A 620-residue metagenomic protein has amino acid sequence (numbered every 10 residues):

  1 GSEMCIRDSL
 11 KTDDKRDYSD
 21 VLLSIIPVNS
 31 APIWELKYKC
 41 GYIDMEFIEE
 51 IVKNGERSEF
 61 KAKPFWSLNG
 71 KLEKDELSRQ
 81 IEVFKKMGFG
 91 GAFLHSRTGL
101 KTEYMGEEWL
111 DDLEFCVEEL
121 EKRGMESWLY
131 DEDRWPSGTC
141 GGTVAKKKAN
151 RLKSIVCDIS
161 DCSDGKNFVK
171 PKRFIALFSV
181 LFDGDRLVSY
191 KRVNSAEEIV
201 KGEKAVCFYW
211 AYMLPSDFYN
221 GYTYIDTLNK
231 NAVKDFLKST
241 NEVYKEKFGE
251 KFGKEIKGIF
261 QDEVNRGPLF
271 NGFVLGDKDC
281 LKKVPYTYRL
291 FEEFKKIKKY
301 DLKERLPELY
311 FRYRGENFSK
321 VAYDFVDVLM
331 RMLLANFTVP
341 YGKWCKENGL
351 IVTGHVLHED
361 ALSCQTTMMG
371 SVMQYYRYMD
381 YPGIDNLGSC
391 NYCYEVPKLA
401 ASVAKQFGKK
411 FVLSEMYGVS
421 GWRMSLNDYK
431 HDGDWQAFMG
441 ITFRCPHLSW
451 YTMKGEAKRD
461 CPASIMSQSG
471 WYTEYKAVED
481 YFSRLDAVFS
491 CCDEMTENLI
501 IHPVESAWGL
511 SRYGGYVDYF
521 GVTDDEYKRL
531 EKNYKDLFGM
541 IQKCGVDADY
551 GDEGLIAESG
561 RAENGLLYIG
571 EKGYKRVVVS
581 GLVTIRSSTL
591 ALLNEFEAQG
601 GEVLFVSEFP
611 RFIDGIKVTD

Functional and structural regions predicted by a protein language model:
G1-I6: Short, small-residue-biased leader/transition segments that mark boundaries at the very start of proteins
R7, D13-W34: Short, low-complexity, charge-dense intrinsically disordered segments
G41, E50-I51, E56-K63, E73-R79 (+6 more regions): Carbohydrate-binding surfaces of carbohydrate-active enzymes
I81-F84: Extended, non-globular alpha-helical segments
S96-A196, G202-K234, K238: Acidic/aromatic-lined carbohydrate-recognition and catalytic surfaces of CAZymes acting on diverse glycans
L237-V243, E479: Short linear interaction motifs
